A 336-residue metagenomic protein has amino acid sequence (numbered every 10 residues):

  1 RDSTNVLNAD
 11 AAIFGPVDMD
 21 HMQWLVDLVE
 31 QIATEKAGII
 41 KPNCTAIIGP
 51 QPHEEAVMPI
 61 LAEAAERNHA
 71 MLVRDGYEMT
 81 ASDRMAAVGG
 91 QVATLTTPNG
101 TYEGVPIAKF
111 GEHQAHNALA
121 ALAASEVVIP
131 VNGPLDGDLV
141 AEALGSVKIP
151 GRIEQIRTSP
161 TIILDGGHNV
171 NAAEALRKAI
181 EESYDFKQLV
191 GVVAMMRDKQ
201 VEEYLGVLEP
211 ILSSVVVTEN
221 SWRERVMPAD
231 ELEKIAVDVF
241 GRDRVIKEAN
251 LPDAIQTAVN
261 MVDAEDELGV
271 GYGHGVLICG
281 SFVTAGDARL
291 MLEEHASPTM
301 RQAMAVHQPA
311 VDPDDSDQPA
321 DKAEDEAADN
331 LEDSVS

Functional and structural regions predicted by a protein language model:
R1-I13, V17-M22, Q31, T94-S214: Nucleotide phosphate-binding/pyrophosphate-handling subdomain across enzymes that bind or process nucleotide phosphates
I13-G15, C44-G49, V216-V217: Conserved beta-strand/loop subsegment of P-loop NTPase cores
W24-H116, A120-L122, E126: Internal gly/pro-rich beta-alpha loop/helix module that stabilizes soluble enzyme cofactors or their anionic handles
I39-I47, S183-L189, I211-S214, G241 (+1 more regions): Short, surface-exposed connector motifs at secondary-structure boundaries
Q51-H69, V73, G89, T161-I163 (+2 more regions): C-terminal helical cap/extension that packs against the catalytic core of soluble nucleotide-cofactor enzymes
W222-R223, T299-D317, D321, D329-S336: Short, flexible loop segments at boundaries between secondary-structure elements
S281: Active-site-proximal loop/hinge segments that shape catalytic or ion-binding/gating pockets
